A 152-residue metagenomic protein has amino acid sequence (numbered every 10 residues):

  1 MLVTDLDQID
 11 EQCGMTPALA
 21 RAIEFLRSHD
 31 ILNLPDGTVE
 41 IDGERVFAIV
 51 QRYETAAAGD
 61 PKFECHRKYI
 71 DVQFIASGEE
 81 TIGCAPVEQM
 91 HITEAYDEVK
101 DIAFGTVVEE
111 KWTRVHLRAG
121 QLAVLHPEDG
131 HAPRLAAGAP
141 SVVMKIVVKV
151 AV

Functional and structural regions predicted by a protein language model:
L2-V50, K62-C65: A short, N-terminal "cap"/entry segment at the start of jelly-roll beta-barrel domains of the cupin/DSBH fold
Q12, A18-E24, I92-T106, A119: Compositionally biased, non-globular sequence tracts
I41-R45, C65-Y69, I75-S77, V99 (+2 more regions): Short connector loops at helix/strand junctions that flank enzyme active sites, especially segments positioning acidic
A48-H66, A76-H91, P127: Conserved short histidine dyad/triad with adjacent acidic residue
K68-E80, P86-E88, A95-V107, K149-V150: Short, conserved beta-strand element in jelly-roll/cupin
V72, L122-V124, P140-V152: A short hydrophobic beta-strand segment most commonly corresponding to one strand of the jelly-roll/cupin
V115-L135: Conserved metal-binding segment of the jelly-roll/cupin
